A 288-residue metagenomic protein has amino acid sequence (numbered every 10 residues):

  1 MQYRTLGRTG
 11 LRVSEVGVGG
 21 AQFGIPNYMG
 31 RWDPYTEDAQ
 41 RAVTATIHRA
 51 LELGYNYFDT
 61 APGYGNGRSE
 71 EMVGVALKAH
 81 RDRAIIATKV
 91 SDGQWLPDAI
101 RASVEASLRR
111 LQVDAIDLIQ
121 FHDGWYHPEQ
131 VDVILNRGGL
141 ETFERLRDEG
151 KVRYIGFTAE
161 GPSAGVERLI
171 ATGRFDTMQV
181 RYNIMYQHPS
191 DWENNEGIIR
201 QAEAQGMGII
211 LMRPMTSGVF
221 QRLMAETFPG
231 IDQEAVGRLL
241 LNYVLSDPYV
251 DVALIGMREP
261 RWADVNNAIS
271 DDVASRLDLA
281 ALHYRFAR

Functional and structural regions predicted by a protein language model:
M1-A84: N-terminal binding-site loop/beta-alpha segment at the start of enzyme catalytic domains that lines or forms
Y3, I47, E70, G74 (+6 more regions): Generic structural signal for well-ordered alpha-helices, preferentially at hydrophobic/aromatic core positions
L6, V18, A50, F58 (+10 more regions): Conserved, mostly hydrophobic/aromatic
G17-A21, A61, A87-K89, I119-H122 (+4 more regions): A cross-family glycoside hydrolase active-site/sugar-binding cleft signature
F23-R41, T88-D98, V131, A225-E234: Active-site mouth loops of central-metabolism enzymes
N27, P34-Y35, Q94-E193, E203 (+2 more regions): Glycine/proline-rich, positively charged, aromatic-decorated active-site loop/lid region on the catalytic face
A39-R41, H48-L51, N56, V75 (+2 more regions): Structured C-terminal cap/extension of enzyme domains
E70-T88, G139-G150, A202-A204: Alpha-helix-loop-beta-strand connector modules within alpha/beta enzyme cores
